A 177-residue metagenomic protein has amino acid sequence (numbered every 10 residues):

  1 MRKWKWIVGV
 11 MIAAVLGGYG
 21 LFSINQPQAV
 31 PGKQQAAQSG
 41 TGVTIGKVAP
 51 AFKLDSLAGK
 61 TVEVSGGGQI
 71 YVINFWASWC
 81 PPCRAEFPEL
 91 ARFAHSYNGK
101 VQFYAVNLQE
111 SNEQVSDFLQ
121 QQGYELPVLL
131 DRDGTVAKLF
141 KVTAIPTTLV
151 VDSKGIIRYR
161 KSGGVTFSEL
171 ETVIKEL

Functional and structural regions predicted by a protein language model:
M1-V48: N-terminal targeting signals for export/organelle localization
A51-Y71: A short beta-strand-turn-helix
Q69-Y71, W76-W79, A144: Short pre-active-site segment immediately N-terminal to redox-active cysteine/selenocysteine motifs in thiol-based
V72-N74, A105, V150: Hydrophobic beta-strand core positions in alpha/beta domains
F75-H95: Conserved redox-active cysteine motifs that mediate thiol-disulfide chemistry, especially di-cysteine Cys-X(1-2)-Cys
H95-D133, I145: Conserved segment of the thioredoxin-like fold in thiol-based oxidoreductases
D117-Y124, R132-L177: Thiol/disulfide oxidoreductase modules built on the thioredoxin-like
